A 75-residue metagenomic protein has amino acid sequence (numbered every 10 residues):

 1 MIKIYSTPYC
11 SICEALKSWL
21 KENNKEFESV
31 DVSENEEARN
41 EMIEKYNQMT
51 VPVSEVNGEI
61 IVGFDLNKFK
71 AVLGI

Functional and structural regions predicted by a protein language model:
M1-K25: Local sequence-structure signature of Cys/Sec-based thiol-disulfide redox active-site neighborhoods
S11, E37, K68: Short alpha-helical
C13, E36, G63: Loop/helix-junction capping segments adjacent to catalytic residues or to phosphate/diphosphate-binding pockets
A15-K17, E26, N57, L66-I75: Non-globular targeting/processing and membrane-anchoring segments
F27-A38: Thiol-based oxidoreductase modules, predominantly thioredoxin-like and allied folds used for disulfide exchange
K45-N47: Short, hinge-like loop/turn segments at secondary-structure boundaries
P52-I61: A short, hydrophobic beta-strand/beta-hairpin element that forms part of a small beta-sheet core
